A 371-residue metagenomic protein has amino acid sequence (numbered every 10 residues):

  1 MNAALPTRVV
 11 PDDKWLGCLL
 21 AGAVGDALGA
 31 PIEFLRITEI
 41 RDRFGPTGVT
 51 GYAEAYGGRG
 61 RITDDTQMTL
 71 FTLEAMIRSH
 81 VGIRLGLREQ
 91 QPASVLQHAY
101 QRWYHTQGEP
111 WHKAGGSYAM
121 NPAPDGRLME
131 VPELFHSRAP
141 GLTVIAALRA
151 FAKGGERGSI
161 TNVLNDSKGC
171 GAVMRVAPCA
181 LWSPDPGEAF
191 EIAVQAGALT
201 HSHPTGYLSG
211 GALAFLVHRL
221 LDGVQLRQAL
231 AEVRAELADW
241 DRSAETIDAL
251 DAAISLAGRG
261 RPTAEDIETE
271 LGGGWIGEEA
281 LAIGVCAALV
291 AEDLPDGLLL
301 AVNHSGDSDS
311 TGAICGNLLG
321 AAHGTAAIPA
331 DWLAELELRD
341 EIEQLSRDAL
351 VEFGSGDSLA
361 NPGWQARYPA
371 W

Functional and structural regions predicted by a protein language model:
M1-W371: Structured, active/binding-site neighborhoods that engage oxygen-rich ligands
